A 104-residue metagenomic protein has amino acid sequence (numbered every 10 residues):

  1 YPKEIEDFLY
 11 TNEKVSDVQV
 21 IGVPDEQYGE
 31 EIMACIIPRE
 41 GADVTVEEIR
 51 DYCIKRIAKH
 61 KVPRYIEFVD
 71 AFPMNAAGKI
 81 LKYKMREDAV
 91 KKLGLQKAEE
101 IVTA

Functional and structural regions predicted by a protein language model:
Y1-K61, V69-A71, G78, Y83-D88 (+1 more regions): AMP-binding/adenylate-forming catalytic core of the ANL superfamily
D88-E100: A short, polar/charged loop-to-alpha-helix boundary motif
